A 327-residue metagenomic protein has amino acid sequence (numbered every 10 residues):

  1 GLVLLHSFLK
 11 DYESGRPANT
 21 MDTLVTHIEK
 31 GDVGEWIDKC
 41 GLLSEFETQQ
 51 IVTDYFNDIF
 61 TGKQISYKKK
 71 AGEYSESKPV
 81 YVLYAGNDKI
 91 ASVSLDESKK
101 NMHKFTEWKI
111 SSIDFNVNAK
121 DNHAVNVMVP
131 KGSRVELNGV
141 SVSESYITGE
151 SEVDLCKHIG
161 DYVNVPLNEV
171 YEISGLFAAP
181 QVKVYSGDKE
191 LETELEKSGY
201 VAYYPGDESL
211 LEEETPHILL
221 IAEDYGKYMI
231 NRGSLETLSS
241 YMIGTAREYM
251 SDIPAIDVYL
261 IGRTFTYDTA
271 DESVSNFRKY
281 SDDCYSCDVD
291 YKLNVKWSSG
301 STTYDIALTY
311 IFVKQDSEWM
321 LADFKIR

Functional and structural regions predicted by a protein language model:
G1, C40, C156, C284-C287: Generic recognition of cysteine residues
G1-S7: Hydrophobic membrane-insertion alpha-helices, especially the h-region of bacterial N-terminal signal peptides
S7-T61, G132-S133, Y204-Y267, S275: Core segments of small alpha/beta cavity-forming domains
K63-D154, V163-N164, E172-F177, N276-R327: Exposed beta-sheet edge and beta->alpha loop/turn motif
H103-F115, K189-L220: Extracellular beta-sheet/turn segments enriched in Thr/Pro/Gly and aliphatic residues
I110, T264-D271, L321: A broad structural signal for short, well-ordered beta-strand segments within beta-sheet-rich domains
G160-K189: A short, solvent-exposed beta-strand micro-motif common in secreted/extracellular proteins
L235, T266-A270, S299-S301, V313: Glycine-rich, small/hydroxylated-residue low-complexity segments
